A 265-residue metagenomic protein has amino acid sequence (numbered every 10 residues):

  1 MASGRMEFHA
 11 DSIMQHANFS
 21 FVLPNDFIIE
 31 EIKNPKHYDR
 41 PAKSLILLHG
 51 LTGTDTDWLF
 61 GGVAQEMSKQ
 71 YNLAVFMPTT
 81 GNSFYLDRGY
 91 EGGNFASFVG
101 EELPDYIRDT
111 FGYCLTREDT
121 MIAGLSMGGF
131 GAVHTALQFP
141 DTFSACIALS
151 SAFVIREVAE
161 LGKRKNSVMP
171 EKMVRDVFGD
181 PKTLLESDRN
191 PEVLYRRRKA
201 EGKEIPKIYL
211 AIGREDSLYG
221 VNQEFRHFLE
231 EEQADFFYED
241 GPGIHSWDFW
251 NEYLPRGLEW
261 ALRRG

Functional and structural regions predicted by a protein language model:
M1-G265: Non-catalytic cap/lid and distal C-terminal segments of serine-dependent acyl enzymes
